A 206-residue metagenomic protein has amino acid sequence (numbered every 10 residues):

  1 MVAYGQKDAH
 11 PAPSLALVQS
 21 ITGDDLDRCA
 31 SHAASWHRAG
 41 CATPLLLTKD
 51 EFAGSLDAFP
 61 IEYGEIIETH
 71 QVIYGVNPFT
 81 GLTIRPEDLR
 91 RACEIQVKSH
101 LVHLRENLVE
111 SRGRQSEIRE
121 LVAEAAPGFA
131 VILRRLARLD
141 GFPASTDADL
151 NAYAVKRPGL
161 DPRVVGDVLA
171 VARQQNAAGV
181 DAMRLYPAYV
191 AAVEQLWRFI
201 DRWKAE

Functional and structural regions predicted by a protein language model:
M1-A12, L17-L26: Active-site nucleotide-donor binding segment shared across nucleotidyl transfer reactions
Y4-A9, A53-A58, Q175-N176: Short, solvent-exposed polar/charged micro-motifs at secondary-structure junctions
V18-I21, R28, R38-E51, L56 (+2 more regions): Short, exposed beta-strand "edge-strand" segments with a Pro/Gly-rich flavor and a Y/T-containing core
L26-E120: Conserved NTP/Mg2+-binding pocket subregion across the NTase superfamily
T83-E206: Conserved nucleotidyltransferase catalytic core and NTase-mimicking acidic/glycine-rich helix/loop elements in nucleic
